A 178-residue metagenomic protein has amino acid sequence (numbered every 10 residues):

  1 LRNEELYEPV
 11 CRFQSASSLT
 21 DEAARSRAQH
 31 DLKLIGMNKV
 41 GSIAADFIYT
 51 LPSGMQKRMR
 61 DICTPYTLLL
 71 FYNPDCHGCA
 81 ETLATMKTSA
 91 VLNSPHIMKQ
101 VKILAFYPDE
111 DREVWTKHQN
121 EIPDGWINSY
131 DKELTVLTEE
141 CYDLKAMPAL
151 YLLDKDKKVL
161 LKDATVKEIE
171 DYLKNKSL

Functional and structural regions predicted by a protein language model:
L1-K57: Oxidative protein folding and maturation machinery
A44-A45, T67, M147-P148: Short loop/turn microsegments at loop-to-beta-strand junctions
I48-Y49, F71, L152: Hydrophobic beta-strand positions
T50, I127-E133, D163: Short acidic-hydrophobic, aromatic-tinged amphipathic segments that line or gate anion-handling sites
K57-M86, K102-L104: Short active-site neighborhood of thiol/selenol oxidoreductases, capturing the structured segment around
A80-N120, L134-E140: Structural microenvironment flanking redox-active thiols in thiol-disulfide oxidoreductases
K102, G125-I127: Conserved beta-strand segments of alpha/beta enzyme cores
L134-K176: Thiol/disulfide oxidoreductase modules built on the thioredoxin-like
